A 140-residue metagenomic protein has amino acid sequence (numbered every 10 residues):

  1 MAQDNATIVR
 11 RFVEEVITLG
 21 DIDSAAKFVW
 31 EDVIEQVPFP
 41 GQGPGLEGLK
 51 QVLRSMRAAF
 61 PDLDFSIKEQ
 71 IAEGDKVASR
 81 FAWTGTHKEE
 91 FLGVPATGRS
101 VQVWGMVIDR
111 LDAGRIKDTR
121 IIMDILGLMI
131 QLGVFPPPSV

Functional and structural regions predicted by a protein language model:
M1-V140: C-terminal and inter-domain tail/linker signature
